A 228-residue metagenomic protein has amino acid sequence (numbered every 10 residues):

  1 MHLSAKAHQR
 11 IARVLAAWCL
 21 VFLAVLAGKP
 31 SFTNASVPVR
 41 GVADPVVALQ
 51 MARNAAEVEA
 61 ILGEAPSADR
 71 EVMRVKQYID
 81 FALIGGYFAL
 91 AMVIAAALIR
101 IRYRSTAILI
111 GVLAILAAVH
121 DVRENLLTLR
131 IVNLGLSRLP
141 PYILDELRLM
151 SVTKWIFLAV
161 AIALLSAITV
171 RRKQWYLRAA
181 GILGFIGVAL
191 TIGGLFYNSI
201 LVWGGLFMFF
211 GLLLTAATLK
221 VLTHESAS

Functional and structural regions predicted by a protein language model:
H8-A43: N-terminal signal-anchor transmembrane alpha helix
V14-A16, A95-V119: Interfacial segments of alpha-helical transmembrane regions
S31-R74: Extracytosolic (periplasmic/ER-lumenal) interhelical loops and adjacent juxtamembrane/interface segments of multi-pass
R70-I79, L139-K154: Short aromatic-rich membrane-water interface segments that cap or initiate transmembrane helices in multi-pass membrane
K76-A96, L158-I162: Hydrophobic alpha-helical transmembrane segments
A114-N133: Transmembrane alpha-helix/helix-exit interface in multi-pass inner-membrane proteins
E124-T128, E146-R172: Alpha-helical transmembrane segments of helical membrane proteins, especially in multi-pass transport, channel
L158-S228: Terminal transmembrane helical module of multi-pass membrane proteins
